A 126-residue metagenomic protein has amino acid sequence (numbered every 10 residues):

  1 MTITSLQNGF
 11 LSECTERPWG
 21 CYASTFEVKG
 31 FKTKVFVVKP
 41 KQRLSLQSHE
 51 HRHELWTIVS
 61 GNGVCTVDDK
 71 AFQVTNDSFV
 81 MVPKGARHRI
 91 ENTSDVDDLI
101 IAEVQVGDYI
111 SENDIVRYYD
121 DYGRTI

Functional and structural regions predicted by a protein language model:
M1-K32, S45, I115-I126: A short, N-terminal "cap"/entry segment at the start of jelly-roll beta-barrel domains of the cupin/DSBH fold
K32-H51: Conserved short histidine dyad/triad with adjacent acidic residue
L44, H53, F72, H88: Glycine-centered loop/turn positions within well-structured domains that cap or flank conserved ligand/cofactor-binding
S45-Q47, C65-T66, V82, H88-D95 (+1 more regions): Short beta-strand His + acidic residue motifs that chelate non-heme Fe in jelly-roll/DSBH and cupin folds
H51-V64, D68-D69: Glycine- and acidic-residue-biased ligand/ion/polar-headgroup-sensing regions
L55, D95-V116: A short hydrophobic beta-strand segment most commonly corresponding to one strand of the jelly-roll/cupin
D69-R87: Short acidic-glycine-tyrosine-enriched beta hairpin
